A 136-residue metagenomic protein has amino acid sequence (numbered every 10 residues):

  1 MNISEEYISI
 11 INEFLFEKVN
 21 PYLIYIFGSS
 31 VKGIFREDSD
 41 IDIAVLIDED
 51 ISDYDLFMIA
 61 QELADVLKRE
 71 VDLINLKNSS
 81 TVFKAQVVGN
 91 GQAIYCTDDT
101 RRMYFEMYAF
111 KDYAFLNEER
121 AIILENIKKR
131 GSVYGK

Functional and structural regions predicted by a protein language model:
M1-L23, V31-G33, D48-K136: Catalytic core of pol beta-like nucleotidyltransferases
F27-S39: Short edge beta-strands and adjacent turn/loop segments
S39-I41, F83: Change "...and in nucleic-acid phosphodiester-cleaving endonucleases..." to "...and in nucleic-acid processing enzymes
A44-L46: Short hydrophobic/aromatic beta-strand micro-patches that form the beta-sheet surface supporting nucleotide- or nucleic
